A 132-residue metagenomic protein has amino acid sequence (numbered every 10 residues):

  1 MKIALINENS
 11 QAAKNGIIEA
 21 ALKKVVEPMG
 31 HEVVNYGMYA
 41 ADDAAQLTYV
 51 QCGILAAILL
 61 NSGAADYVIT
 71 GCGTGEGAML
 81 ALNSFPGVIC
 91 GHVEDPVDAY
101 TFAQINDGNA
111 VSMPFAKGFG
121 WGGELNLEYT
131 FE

Functional and structural regions predicted by a protein language model:
A4-A20, A99-E132: C-terminal binding/interaction regions
N15, G53, G75-A81: Short glycine/serine/threonine-rich phosphate/pyrophosphate-binding segments that cradle anionic phosphate groups
I17-H31: A short, Lys/Arg-enriched amphipathic alpha-helix followed by its capping loop at the start of a domain
G30-Q46: A short beta-strand-loop structural module common to alpha/beta enzyme folds
Y49-Y67: Short, structured active-site "lid" loops
A57, C72-G77, D95-D98: Catalytic alpha/beta core domains of metabolic enzymes, predominantly
A65-G71, C90: A short, small-residue-rich loop immediately preceding and capping a beta-strand
G77-C90, D95: Short Gly/Thr/Asp-enriched flexible loops that form oxyanion-binding sites at enzyme active sites
